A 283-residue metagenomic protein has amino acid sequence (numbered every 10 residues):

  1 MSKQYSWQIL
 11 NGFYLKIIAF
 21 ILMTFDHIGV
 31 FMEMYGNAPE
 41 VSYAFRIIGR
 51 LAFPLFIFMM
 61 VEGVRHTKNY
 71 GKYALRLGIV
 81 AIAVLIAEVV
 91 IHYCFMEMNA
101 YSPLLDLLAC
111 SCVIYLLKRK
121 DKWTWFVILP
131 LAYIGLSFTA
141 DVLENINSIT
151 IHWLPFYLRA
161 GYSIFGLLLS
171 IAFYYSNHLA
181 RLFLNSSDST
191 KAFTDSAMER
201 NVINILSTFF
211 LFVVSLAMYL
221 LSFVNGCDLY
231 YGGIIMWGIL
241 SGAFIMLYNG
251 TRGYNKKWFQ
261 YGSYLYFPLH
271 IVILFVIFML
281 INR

Functional and structural regions predicted by a protein language model:
M1-R283: Alpha-helical transmembrane segments and their immediate juxtamembrane cytosolic regions
